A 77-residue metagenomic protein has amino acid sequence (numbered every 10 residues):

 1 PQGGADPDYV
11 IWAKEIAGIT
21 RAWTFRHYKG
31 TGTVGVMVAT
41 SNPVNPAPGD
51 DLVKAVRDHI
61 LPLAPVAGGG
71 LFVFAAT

Functional and structural regions predicted by a protein language model:
Q2-T77: Carbohydrate-recognition loop of C-type lectin domains
